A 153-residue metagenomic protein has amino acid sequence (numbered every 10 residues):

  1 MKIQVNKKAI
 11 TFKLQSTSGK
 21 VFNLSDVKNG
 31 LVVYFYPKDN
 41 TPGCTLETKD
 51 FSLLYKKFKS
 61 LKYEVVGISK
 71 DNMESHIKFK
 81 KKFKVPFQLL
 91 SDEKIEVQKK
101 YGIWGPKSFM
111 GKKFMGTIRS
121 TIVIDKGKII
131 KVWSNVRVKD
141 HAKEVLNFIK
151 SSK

Functional and structural regions predicted by a protein language model:
M1-K153: Chalcogenol-based redox active-site neighborhoods
